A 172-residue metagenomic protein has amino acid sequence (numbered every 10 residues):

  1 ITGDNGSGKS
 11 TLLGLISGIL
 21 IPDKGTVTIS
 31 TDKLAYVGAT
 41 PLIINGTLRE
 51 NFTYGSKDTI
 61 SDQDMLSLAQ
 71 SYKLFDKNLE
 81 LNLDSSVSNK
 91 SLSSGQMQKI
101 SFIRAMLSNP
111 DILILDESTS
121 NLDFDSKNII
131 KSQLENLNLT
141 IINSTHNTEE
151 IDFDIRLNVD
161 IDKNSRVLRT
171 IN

Functional and structural regions predicted by a protein language model:
T2-D4: The feature captures the beta-strand-to-loop junction immediately N-terminal to the Walker
S17: Helix-to-loop junction immediately C-terminal to a conserved catalytic motif
G25-L34: Conserved ABC transporter NBD signature motif
I44, L74-I100, R104: ABC-fold ATPase nucleotide-binding domain signature/coupling loops
R49-S86, K131: ABC ATPase nucleotide-binding domain helical subdomain, centered on the C-loop/LSGGQ "ABC signature"
S88-S91, E117-S118, L122-S126, I130: Walker B catalytic motif
L107-D111: A short, proline-enriched helix->beta-strand linker immediately N-terminal to the Walker B motif in ABC-type P-loop
Q133-I151: Conserved catalytic loops of ABC-family nucleotide-binding domains
